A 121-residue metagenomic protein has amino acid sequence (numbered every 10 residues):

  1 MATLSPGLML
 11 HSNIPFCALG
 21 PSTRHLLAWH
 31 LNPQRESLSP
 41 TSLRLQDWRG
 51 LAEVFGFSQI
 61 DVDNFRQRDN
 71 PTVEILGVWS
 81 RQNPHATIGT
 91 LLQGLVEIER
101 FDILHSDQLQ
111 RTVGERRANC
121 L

Functional and structural regions predicted by a protein language model:
M1-L121: Death-fold homotypic interaction modules
